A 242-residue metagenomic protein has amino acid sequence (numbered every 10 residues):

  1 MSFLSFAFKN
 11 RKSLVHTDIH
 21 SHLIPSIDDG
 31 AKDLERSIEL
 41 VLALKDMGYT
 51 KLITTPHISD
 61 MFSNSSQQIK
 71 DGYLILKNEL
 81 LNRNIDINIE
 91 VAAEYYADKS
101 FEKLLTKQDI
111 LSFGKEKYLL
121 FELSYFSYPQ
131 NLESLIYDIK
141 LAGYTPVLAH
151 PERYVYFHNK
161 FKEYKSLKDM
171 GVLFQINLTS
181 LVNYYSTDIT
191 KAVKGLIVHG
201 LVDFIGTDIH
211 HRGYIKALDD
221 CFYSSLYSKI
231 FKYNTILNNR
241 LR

Functional and structural regions predicted by a protein language model:
M1-I85: An N-terminally biased module of ancient metal coordination in phosphate/nucleic-acid-related enzymes
S2-F6, S63-F174: Extended substrate/RNA-proximal surfaces in nucleic-acid metabolism proteins
S2-L4, D219-R242: Mid-to-C-terminal alpha-helical segments outside catalytic/metal-binding sites
H20, P56, I89, H150 (+1 more regions): Divalent metal-coordination and catalytic microenvironments
K45, K140, I197-V198: Non-catalytic positions within long, well-ordered alpha-helices that form the structural scaffold/packing of enzyme
S59-F62, Y96-D98, R153-F157, L181-Y184 (+1 more regions): Active-site environment of divalent metal-dependent phosphoester hydrolases
V172-N183: His/Asp/Glu-enriched short active-site or ligand-binding loop at hydrolase and phosphoryl-transfer sites
V202-L218: Short acidic/histidine-rich active-site segments
